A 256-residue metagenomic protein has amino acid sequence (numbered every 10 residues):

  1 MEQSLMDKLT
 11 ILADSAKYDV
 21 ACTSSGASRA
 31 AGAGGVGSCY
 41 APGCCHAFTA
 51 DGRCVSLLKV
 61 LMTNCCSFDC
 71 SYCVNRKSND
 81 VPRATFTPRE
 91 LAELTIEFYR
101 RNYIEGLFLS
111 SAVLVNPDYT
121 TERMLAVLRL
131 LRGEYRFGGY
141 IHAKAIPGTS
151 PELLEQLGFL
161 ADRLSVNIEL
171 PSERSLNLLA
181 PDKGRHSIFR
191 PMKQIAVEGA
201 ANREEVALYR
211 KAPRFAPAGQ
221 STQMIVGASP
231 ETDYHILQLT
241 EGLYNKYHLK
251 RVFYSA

Functional and structural regions predicted by a protein language model:
M1-C65: Flexible, acidic/Gly-rich N-terminal and inter-domain linker regions that tether and position cofactor-handling modules
L57, C70, L109, V166 (+1 more regions): Conserved, mostly hydrophobic/aromatic
V60-R89: Canonical Radical SAM [4Fe-4S] cluster-binding loop centered on the CxxxCxxC motif and its immediate flanking residues
C73, G106-L109, L164-V166, V252: Hydrophobic residues within beta-strands of alpha/beta enzymes
N75-V81, L107-P117, I141: Short acidic, glycine/Ser/Thr-rich loop/turn "cap" segments at secondary-structure junctions
T85-I96, K193: Conserved alpha/beta core surface patches that mediate binding of polyanionic ligands
A92, V115-A256: Conserved AdoMet/S-adenosylmethionine-binding subsite of the radical SAM
L94-S110: Short Fe-S-cluster ligation motifs
